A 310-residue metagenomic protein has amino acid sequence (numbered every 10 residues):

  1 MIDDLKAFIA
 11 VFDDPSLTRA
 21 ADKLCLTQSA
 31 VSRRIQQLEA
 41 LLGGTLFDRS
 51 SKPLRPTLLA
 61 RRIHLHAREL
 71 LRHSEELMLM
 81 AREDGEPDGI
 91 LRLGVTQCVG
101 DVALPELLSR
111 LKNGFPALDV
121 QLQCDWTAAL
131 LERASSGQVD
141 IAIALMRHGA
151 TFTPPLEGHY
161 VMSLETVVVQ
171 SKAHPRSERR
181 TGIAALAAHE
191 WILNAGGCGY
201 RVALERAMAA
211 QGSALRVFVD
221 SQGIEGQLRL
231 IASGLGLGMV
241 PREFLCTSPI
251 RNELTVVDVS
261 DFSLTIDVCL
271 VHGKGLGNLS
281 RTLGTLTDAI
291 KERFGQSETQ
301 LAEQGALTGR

Functional and structural regions predicted by a protein language model:
L5, L41-L42, I63-G85, Q300: Alpha-helical linker/hinge and terminal dimerization helices associated with HTH transcriptional regulators
I9-S29: Short helix-boundary/capping micro-motifs
E39-P56: A short LG(V/I)-centered, amphipathic sequence patch enriched for acidic residue(s) preceding the LG motif
D88-A150, L307: Central regulatory/effector-binding core of bacterial HTH transcription factors
A103, P175-S177, T255-E303: A late-sequence structural motif
W126-L131, S135-V139, L145, G199-T255: Hydrophobic hinge/microswitch elements
T151-Y160, L164, E225-G275: Beta-alpha-beta core module
P155-W191: Flexible hinge/capping segments at coil-to-helix
